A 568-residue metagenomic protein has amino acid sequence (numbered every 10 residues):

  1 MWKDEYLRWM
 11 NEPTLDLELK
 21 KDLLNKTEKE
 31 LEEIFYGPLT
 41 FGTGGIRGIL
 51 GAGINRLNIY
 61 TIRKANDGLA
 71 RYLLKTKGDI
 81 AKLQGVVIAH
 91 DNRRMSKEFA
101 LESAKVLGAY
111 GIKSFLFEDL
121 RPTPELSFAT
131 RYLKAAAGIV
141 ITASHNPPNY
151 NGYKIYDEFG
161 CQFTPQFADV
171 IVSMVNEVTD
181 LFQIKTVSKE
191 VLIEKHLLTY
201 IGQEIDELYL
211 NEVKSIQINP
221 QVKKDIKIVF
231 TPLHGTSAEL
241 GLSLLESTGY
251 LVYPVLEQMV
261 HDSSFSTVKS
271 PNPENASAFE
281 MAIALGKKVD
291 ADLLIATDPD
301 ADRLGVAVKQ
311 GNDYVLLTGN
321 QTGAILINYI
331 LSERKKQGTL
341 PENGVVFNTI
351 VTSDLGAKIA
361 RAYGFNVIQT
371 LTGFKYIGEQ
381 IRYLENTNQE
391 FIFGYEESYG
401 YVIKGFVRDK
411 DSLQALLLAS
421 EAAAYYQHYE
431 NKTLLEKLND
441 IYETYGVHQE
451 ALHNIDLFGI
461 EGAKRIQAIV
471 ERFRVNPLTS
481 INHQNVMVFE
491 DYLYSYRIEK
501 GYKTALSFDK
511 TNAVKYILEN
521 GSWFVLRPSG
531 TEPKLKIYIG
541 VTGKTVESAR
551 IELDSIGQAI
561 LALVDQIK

Functional and structural regions predicted by a protein language model:
D4-S103, H196-I228, T236: An N-terminal, well-structured beta->alpha segment
E28-F35, L39, N151-A278: Gly/Ser/Thr-enriched, mixed-charge loops and adjacent short helices that form phosphate/oxyanion-binding elements
F35-N55, A143-N146, P232-L240, L244 (+4 more regions): Conserved phosphate/anionic-ligand binding catalytic regions in large, soluble enzymes, centered on
V87-Y150, E246, L251-V306: N-terminal small/polar loop signature for handling phosphorylated ligands or for N-terminal nucleophile
K97-E102, S127-R131, N149-I155, E239-L244 (+8 more regions): Short acidic, glycine/serine/threonine-rich loops at helix termini
E158-C161, S173, T179, A284-N348 (+1 more regions): Replace "Mg2+/Mn2+-dependent" with "divalent metal-dependent
K287, A291-L293, E333-R527, K534-K536 (+2 more regions): Phosphate-binding and adjacent anionic-ligand microenvironments
